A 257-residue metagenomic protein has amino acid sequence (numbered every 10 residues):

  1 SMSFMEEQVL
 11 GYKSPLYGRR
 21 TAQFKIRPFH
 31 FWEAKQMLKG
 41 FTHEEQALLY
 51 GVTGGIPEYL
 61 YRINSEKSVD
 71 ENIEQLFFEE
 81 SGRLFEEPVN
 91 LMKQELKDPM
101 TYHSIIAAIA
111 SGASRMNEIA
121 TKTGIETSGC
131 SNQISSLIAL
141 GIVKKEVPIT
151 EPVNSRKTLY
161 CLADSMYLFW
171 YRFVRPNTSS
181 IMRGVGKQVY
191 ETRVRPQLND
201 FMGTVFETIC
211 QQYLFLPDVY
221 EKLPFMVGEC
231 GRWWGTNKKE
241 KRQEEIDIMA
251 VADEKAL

Functional and structural regions predicted by a protein language model:
S1-K187, E191-T192: Phosphate-binding site recognition
T158-L257: A cross-kingdom feature that marks ATP-driven nucleic-acid transaction machinery
